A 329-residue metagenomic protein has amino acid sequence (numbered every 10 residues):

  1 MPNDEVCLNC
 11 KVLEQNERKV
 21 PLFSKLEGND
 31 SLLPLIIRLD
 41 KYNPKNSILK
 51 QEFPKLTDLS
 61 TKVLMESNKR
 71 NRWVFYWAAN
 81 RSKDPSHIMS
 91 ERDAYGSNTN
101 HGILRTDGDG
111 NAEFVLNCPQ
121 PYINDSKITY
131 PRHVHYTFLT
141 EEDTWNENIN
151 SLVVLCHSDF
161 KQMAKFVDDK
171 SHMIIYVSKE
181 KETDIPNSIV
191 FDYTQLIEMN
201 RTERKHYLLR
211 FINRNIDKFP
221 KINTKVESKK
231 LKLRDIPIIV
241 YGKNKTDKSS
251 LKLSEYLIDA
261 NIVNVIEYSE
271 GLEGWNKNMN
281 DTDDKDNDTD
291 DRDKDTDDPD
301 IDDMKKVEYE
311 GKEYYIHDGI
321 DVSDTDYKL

Functional and structural regions predicted by a protein language model:
M1-H157: Beta-strand-dominated extracellular/periplasmic modules and repeats in secreted or surface-exposed proteins
V74-Y76, F114, Y136, I174-I175 (+2 more regions): Hydrophobic beta-strand residues in large extracellular and virion-surface proteins
A79-R81, P119, V177-E180, Y193: Histidine- and/or cysteine-centered catalytic micro-motif in compact active-site loops
E142-M173, E180-L329: Rhodanese-like catalytic fold shared by cysteine-dependent sulfurtransferases and DSP/PTP-type phosphatases
